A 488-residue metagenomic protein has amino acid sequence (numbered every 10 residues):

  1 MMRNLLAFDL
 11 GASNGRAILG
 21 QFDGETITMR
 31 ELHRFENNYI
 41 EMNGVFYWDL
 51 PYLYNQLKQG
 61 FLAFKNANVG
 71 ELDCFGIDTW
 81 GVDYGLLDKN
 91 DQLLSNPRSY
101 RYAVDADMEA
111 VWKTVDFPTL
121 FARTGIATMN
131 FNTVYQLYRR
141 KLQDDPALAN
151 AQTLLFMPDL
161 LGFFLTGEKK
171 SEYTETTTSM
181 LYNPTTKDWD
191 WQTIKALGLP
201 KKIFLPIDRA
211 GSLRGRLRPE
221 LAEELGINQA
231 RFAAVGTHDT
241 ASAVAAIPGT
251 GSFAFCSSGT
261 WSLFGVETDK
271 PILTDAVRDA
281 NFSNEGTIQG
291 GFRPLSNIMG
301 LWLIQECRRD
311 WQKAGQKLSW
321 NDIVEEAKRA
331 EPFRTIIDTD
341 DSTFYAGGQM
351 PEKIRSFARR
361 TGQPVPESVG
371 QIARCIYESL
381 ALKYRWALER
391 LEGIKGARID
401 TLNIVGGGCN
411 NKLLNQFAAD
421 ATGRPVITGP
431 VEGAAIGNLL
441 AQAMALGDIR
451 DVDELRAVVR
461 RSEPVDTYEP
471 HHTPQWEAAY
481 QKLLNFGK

Functional and structural regions predicted by a protein language model:
M1-S95, A122, N150, A222-A233 (+1 more regions): N-terminal glycine/serine-rich phosphate-binding loop of ATP-dependent small-molecule kinases, especially carbohydrate
L6-A7, K113-T124, Y135-F156, G162-E168 (+5 more regions): Active-site core segments that coordinate phosphate-bearing ligands/cofactors across diverse enzyme families
R34, R98-D105, T176-T177, T260-S262 (+1 more regions): Short, acidic/turn-prone active-site loops that include or flank metal/cofactor- and phosphate-binding residues
L62, N66-Y100, A127-F131, G162-N183 (+1 more regions): Short beta-strand-loop/turn "lid" adjacent to the catalytic site in phosphate-handling enzymes
E71-T79, T153, P206, G396-G406: Short glycine-rich phosphate-binding loop at a beta-alpha junction
D78-V82, A210-G211, S258-W261, T401-C409: Glycine-rich beta-strand-to-loop/alpha-helix junction loops that act as flexible
R98-F117, N438-L440: Short alpha-helix plus adjacent loop in nuclease-associated cores
